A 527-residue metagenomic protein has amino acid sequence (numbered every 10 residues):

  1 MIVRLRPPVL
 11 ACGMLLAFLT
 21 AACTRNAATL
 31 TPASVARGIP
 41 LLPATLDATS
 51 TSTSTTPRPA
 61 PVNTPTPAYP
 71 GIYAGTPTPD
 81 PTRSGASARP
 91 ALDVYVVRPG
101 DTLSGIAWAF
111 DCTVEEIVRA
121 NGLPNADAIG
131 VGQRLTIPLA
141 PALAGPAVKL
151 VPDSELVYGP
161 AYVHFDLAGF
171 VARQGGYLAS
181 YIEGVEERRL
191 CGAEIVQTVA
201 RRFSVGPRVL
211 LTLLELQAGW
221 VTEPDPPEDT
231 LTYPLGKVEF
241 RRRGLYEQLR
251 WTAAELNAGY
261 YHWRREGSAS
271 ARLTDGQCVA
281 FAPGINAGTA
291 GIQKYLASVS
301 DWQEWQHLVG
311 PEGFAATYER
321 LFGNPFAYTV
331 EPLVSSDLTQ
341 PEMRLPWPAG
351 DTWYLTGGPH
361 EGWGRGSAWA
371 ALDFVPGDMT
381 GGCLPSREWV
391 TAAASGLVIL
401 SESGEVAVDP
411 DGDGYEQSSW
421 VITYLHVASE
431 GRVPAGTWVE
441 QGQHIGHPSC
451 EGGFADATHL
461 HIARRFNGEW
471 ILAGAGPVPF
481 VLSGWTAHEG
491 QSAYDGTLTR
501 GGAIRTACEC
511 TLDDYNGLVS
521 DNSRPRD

Functional and structural regions predicted by a protein language model:
T24-V96, A140-E155, G159, S335 (+1 more regions): Ser/Thr-rich, Proline-interspersed low-complexity disordered segments
R25-T31, G236-T356, Y494-D527: Non-catalytic cell-wall polysaccharide-engagement segments
S34-L41, L46, P70, P79-E115 (+3 more regions): Primarily a LysM-type cell-wall glycan-binding module
V97, D101-R119, G132, A200 (+6 more regions): Short alpha-helical segments in extracytoplasmic peptidoglycan/chitin-binding modules and envelope-associated proteins
A147-Q306: Catalytic glycan-binding domains that act on GlcNAc-containing polysaccharides
S335-L338, E342, W353-A392, Y424: Short glycine/threonine/proline-enriched tight-turn/helix- or strand-capping micro-motif at secondary-structure
S336, P341-M343, T380, L384 (+3 more regions): Acidic, glycine-rich catalytic/binding loops that coordinate metals and/or anionic ligands
P385-A435, A457-A463: Zn2+-dependent peptidoglycan hydrolase active-site motif and core
